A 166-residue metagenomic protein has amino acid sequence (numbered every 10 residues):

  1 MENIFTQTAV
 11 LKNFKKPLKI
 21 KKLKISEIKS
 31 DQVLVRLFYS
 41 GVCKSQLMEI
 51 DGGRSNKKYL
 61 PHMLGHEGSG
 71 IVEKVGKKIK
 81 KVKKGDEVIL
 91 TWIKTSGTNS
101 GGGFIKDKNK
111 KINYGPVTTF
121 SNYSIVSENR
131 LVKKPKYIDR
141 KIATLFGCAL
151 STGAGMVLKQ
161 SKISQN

Functional and structural regions predicted by a protein language model:
E2, K24-S40, G53-G97, R130-I138: Glycine-rich beta-strand-centered segment in the early N-terminal region that forms part of a ligand/cofactor-binding
E2-A9: Short structural boundary motif marking the start of a folded domain
T6, D31-V33, S45, D86 (+1 more regions): Change "...and in nucleic-acid phosphodiester-cleaving endonucleases..." to "...and in nucleic-acid processing enzymes
V10-P17: Extracellular beta-rich ligand/substrate-recognition surface
P17-I20, N56, T118: Residues that act as N-cap/strand-start positions at coil-to-secondary-structure junctions
I20-K22, L47, Y123: Well-ordered beta-strand positions in beta-sheet-rich domains
S45-D51: Cytochrome P450 core scaffold surrounding the K-helix E-X-X-R motif and the conserved "meander" helix-loop region
K94-N166: NAD(P)H dinucleotide-binding glycine-rich loop of Rossmann-like/cofactor-binding domains, especially the beta1-alpha1
